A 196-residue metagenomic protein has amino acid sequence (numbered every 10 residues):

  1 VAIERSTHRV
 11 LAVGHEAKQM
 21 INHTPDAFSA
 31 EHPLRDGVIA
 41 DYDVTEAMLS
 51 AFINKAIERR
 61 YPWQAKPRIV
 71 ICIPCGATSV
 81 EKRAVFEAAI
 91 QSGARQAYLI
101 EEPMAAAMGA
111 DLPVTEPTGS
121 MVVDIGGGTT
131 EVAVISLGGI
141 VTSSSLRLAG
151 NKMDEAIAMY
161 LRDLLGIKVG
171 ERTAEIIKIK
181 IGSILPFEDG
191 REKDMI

Functional and structural regions predicted by a protein language model:
A2-I125, A133-I196: Nucleotide/phosphate-binding catalytic cleft detector across ATP-hydrolyzing and phosphate-transferring enzymes
G128: Conserved Rossmann-like nucleotide-cofactor binding loop
